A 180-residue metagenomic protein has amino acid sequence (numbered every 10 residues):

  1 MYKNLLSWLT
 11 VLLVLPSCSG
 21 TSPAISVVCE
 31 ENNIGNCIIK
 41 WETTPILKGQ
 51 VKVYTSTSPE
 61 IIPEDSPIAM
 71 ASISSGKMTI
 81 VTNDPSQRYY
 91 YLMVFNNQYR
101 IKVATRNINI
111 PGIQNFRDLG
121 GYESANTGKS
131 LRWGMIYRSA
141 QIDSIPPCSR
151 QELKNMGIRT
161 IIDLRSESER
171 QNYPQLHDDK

Functional and structural regions predicted by a protein language model:
Y2-V11: Sec-dependent signal peptide recognition, specifically the positively charged N-region followed immediately by
C18-K180: Cys-dependent protein tyrosine phosphatase-like superfamily
